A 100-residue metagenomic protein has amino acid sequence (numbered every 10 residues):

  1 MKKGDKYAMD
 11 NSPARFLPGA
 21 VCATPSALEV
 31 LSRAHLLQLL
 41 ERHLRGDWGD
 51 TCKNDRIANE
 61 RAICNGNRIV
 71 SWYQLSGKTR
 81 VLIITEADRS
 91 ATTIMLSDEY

Functional and structural regions predicted by a protein language model:
K6-V70: Compact soluble domain cores
C64-Y100: Short, compact, well-ordered microdomains
